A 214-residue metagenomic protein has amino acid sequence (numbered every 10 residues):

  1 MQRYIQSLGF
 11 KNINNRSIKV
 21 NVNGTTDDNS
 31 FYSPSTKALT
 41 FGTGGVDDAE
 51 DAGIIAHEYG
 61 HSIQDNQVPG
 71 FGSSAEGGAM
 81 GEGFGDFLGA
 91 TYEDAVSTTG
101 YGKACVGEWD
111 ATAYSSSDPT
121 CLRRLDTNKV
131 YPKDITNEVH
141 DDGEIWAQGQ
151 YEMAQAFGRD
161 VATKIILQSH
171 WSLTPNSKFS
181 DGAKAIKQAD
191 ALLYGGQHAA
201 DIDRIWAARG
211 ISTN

Functional and structural regions predicted by a protein language model:
Q2-A56, Q64-N214: Zinc-dependent metallohydrolase catalytic domains
G60: Catalytic-domain carbohydrate-binding cleft regions of carbohydrate-active enzymes
